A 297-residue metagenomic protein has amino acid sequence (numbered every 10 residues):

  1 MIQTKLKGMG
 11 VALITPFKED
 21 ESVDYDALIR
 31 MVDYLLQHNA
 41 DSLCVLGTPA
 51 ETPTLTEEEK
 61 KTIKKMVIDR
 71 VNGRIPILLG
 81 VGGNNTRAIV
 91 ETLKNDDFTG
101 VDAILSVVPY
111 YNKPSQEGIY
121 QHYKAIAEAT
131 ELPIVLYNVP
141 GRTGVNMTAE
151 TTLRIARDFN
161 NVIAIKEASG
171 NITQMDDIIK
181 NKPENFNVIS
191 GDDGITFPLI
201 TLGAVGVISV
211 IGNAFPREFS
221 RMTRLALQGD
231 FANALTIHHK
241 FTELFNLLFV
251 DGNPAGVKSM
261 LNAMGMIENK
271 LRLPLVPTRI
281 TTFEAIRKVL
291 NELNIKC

Functional and structural regions predicted by a protein language model:
I2-G144, R154: Active-site beta->alpha loop and helix N-cap motifs at the rims of alpha/beta catalytic domains
K5-P16, Y34, H38-A40, P49 (+2 more regions): C-terminal alpha-helical cap/extension of soluble enzyme domains
L13-T15, D26, T52-L55, N85-R87 (+5 more regions): Basic, gly/Ser/Thr/Pro-rich low-complexity segments located predominantly at protein N termini
E19, Y25, E57, A149 (+2 more regions): Alpha-helix N-capping/helix-start residues
L28, K60, K64, I89 (+7 more regions): A general structural signal for well-ordered alpha-helical segments in protein cores
L55-E58, E91, Q116-I119, M147-A149 (+3 more regions): Short secondary-structure transition/capping segments
E128-A129, R142-F249: Catalytic alpha/beta core domains of metabolic enzymes, predominantly
N138-V139, N161-V162, R272-L273: Glycine-rich phosphate-binding "P-loop"
